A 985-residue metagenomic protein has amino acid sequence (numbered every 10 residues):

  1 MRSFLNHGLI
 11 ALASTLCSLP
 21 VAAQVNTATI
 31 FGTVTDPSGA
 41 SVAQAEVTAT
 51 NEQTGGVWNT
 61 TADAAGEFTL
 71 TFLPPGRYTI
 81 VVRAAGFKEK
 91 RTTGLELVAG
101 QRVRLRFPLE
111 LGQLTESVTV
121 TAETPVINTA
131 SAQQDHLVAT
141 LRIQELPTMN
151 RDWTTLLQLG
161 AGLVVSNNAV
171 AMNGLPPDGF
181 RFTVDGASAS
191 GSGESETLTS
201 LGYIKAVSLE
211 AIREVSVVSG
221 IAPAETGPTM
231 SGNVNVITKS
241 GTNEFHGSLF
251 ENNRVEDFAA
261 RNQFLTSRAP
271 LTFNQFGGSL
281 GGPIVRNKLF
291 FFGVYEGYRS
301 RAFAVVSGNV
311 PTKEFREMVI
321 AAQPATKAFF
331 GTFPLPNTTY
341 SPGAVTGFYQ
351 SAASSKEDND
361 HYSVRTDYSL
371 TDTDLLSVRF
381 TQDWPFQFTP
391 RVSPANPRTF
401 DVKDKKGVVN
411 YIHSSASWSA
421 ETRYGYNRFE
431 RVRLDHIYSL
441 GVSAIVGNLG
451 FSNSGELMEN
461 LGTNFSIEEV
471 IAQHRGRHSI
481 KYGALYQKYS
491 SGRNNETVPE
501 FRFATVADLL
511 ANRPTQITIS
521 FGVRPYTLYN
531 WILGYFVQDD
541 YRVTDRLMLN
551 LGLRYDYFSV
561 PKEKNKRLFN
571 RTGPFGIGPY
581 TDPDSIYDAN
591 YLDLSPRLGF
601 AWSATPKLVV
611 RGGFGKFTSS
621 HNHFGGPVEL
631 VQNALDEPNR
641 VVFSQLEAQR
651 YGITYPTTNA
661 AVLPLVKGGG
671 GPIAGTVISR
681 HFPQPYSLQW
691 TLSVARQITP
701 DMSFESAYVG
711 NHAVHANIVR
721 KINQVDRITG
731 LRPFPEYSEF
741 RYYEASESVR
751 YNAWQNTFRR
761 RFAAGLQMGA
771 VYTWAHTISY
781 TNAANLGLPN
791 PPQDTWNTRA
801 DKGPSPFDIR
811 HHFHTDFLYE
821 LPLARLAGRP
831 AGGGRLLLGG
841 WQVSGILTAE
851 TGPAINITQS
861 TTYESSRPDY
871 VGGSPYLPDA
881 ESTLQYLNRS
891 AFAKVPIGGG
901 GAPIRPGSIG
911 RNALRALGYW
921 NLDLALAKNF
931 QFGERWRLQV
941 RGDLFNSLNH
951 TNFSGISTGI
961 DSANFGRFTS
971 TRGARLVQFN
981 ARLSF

Functional and structural regions predicted by a protein language model:
R2-N6, A11-A139, S208-E210: Periplasm-facing N-terminal accessory domains of Gram-negative outer-membrane beta-barrel systems
D63, V81, K88-S240, H246 (+6 more regions): Periplasmic N-terminal accessory/gating domains of Gram-negative outer-membrane beta-barrel systems
A122, L249-V255, G293-G297, V378-Q382 (+10 more regions): Transmembrane beta-barrel strands of outer-membrane/channel proteins
S166, G441-A444, E563-S595, F600-E744 (+2 more regions): Solvent-exposed loop/turn elements at secondary-structure boundaries
N168, M230-G232, N274-G278, D360-V364 (+14 more regions): Hydrophobic, lipid-facing positions within transmembrane beta-strands of outer-membrane proteins
S219, T238, G282-I284, Y368 (+10 more regions): Residue-level signature of outer-membrane beta-barrel architecture
T272, V560, A660-A661, G671-W690 (+1 more regions): Short, solvent-exposed micro-motifs at the edges of structured domains
D358-Q538, S559, G576-P579: Replace "related TpsB outer-membrane translocases also match" with "some related outer-membrane beta-barrels such as
